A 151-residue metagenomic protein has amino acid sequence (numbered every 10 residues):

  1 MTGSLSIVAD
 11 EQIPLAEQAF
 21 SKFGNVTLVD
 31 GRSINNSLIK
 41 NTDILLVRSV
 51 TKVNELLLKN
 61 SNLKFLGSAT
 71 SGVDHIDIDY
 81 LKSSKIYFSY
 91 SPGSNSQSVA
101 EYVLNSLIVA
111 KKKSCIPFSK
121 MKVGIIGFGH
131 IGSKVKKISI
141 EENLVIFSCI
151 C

Functional and structural regions predicted by a protein language model:
L5-I7, V123: Conserved hydrophobic helix-helix packing surfaces used for dimerization/oligomerization
V8, T27, F147: Conserved beta-strand positions in the Rossmann-like core of class I SAM-dependent methyltransferases
D10-A16, G31-I34, S49-K52, I150-C151: Short, polar loop motifs at secondary-structure junctions
L15-V26: A short, Lys/Arg-enriched amphipathic alpha-helix followed by its capping loop at the start of a domain
F23-G24, N41-D43, L63, N143: Short, well-ordered alpha-helix to beta-strand connector turns
N25-S37: A short, well-structured beta->alpha microelement
D43-C115: Phosphate/diphosphate ligand-binding glycine-rich loop within oxidoreductases
C115-C151: Rossmann-like dinucleotide/phosphate-binding beta-alpha-beta segment
